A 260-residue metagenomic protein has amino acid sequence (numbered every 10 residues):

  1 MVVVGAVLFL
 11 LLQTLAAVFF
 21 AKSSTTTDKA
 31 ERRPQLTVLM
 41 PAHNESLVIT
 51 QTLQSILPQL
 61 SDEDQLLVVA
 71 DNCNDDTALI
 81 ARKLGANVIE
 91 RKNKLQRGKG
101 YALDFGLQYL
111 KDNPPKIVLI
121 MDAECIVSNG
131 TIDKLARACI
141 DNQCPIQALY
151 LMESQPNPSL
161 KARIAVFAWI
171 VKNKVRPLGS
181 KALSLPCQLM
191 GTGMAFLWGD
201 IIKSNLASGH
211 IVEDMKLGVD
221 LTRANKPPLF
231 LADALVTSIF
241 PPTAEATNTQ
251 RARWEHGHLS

Functional and structural regions predicted by a protein language model:
M1-R32, A81: N-terminal membrane-anchoring/stem segments of glycan-assembly enzymes
P34-T37, Q65, K216: Cell-envelope/extracellular polymer assembly enzymes that use nucleotide-activated donors
T50, D76, D122-A138: Acidic donor-binding/catalytic loop of UDP-sugar-dependent glycosyltransferases, especially processive GT2
Q54-E63: Short, acidic, metal-binding catalytic loop of nucleotide-sugar glycosyltransferases
A70-A78, N93-L95, I126: A conserved acidic beta->alpha catalytic loop
K92, Q96-A102, G106, L110-P115 (+2 more regions): Long helical/loop segments within the catalytic core of UDP-sugar-dependent glycosyltransferases, especially the large
V118: Short aromatic/hydrophobic "clamp" motif used to bind/position activated sugar donors
D122-I126, A207, L221: The conserved acidic donor/metal-binding loop of glycosyltransferases
